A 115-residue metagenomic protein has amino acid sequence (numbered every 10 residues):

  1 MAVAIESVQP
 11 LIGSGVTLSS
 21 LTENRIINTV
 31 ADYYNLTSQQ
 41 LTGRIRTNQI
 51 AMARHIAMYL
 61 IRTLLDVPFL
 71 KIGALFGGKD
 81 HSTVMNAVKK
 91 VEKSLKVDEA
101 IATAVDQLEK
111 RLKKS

Functional and structural regions predicted by a protein language model:
M1-I27: Conserved C-terminal helix/linker of AAA+ ATPases
M1-I5, A31-L36, I45-N48, V84: Short amphipathic alpha-helical segments, especially helix-boundary/capping motifs
I5, I27-V30, V105, E109: A generic alpha-helix structural signal
E6-S14, N35, K93-K96, K113: Non-catalytic alpha-helical coupling and interface elements of nucleotide-dependent molecular machines and regulators
S7, T29, A87-K90: Generic recognition of well-ordered alpha-helical segments
L18-R44: Basic, low-complexity segments
Q39-S115: Terminal-proximal interaction/regulatory segments of ATP-powered molecular machines
